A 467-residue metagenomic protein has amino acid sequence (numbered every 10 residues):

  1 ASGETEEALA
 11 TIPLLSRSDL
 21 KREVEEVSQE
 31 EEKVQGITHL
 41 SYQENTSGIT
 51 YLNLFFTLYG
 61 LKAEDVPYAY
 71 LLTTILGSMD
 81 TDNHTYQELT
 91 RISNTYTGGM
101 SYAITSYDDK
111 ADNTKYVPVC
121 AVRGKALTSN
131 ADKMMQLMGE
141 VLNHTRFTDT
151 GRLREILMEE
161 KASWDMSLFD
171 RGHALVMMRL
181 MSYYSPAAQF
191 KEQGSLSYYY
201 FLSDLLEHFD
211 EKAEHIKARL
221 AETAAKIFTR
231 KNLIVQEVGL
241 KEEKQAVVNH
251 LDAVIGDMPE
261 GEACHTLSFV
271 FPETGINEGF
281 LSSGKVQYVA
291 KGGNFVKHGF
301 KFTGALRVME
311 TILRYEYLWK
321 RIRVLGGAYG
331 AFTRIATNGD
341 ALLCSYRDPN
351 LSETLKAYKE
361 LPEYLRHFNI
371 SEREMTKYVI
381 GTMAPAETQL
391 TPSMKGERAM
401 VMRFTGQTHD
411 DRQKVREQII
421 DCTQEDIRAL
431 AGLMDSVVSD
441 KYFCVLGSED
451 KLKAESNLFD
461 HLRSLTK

Functional and structural regions predicted by a protein language model:
A1-G77, N232, N249-V324, K467: His/Glu-based metal-binding/catalytic segments typifying zinc-dependent metallopeptidases
V27-S28, T38-Y42, A218-K226, N232-I234 (+4 more regions): Generic recognition of flexible, low-complexity loop/linker segments
Q35, E211-R219: Short linear interaction motifs
S47-H144, T150-E211, R230-G239, Y288-V308 (+2 more regions): M16 family metallopeptidases and their MPP-like homologs
D65, K244-D257, A357-K359, K453-K467: Surface-exposed flexible segments
T148-R152, G261-C264: Conserved short beta-strand edge segments in small beta-sheet-based binding/regulatory domains
I216-L251, S439: Non-catalytic, conformational "gating/processing" segments within enzyme and secreted inhibitor domains
D421-K467: In a subset of proteins, long, contiguous C-terminal domains/tails are tracked
